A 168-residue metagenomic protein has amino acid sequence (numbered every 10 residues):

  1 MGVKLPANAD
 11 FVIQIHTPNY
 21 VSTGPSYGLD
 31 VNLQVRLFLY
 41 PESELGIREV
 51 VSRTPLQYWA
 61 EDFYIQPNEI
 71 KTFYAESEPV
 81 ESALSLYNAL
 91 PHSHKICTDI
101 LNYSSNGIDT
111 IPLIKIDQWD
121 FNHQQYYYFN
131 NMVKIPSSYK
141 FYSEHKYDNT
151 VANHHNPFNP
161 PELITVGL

Functional and structural regions predicted by a protein language model:
M1-I164: His-enriched metal-coordination microenvironments in redox/metal-binding proteins
V166-L168: C-terminal, active-site-flanking charged/polar segments
